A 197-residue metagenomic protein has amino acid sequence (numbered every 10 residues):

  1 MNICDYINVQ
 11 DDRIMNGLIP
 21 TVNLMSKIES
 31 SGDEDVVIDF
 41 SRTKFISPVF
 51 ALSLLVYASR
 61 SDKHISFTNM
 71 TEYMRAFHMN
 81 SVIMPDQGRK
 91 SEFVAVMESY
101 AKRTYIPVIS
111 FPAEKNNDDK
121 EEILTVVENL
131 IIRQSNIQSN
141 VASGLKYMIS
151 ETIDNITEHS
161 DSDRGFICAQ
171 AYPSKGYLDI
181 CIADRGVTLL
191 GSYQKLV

Functional and structural regions predicted by a protein language model:
M1-G88: N-terminal assembly/transducer modules of large multi-domain enzymes, emphasizing dimerization/partner-binding
G32-D35, D163, Y177: Short coil/turn segments at beta-strand junctions that form active-site/ligand-binding loops
Y57, S139-P173: Conserved ATP-binding N-box helix of the HATPase_c
E72-D118: A contiguous, low-structure linker/loop signature
Y105-I137, L196-V197: Helix-loop-beta hinge of the Bergerat
I132, I153, T157-D161, A183 (+1 more regions): Signal for well-folded cores of large energy- and translation-related assemblies
A171-C181: Short beta-strand-loop-beta element adjacent to the nucleotide/active-site pocket used for signaling
I180-V197: Glycine-rich/acidic phosphate-handling loop/turn and adjacent ATP-lid/helix of nucleotide-binding kinase/ATPase domains
